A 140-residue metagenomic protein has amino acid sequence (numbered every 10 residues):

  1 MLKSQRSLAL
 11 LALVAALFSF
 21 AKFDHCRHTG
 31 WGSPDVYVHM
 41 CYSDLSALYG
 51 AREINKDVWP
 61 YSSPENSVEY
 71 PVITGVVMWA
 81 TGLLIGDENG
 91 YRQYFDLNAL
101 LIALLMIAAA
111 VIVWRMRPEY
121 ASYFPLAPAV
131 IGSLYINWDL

Functional and structural regions predicted by a protein language model:
M1-R117: TM-lumen/periplasm interface segments of multi-pass membrane proteins, especially the first transmembrane helix
V111-V130: Transmembrane-helix signature of polytopic, membrane-embedded enzymes that assemble or transfer cell-envelope glycans
L134-L140: Short acidic/glycine- and proline-prone juxtamembrane loop motifs at membrane-interface regions of multi-pass membrane
